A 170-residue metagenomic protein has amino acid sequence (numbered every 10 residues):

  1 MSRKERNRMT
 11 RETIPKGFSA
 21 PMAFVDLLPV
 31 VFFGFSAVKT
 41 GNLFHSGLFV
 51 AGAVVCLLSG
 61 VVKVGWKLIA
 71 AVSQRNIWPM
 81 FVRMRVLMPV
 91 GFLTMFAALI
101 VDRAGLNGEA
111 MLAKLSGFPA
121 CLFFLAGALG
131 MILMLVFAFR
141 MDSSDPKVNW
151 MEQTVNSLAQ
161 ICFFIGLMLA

Functional and structural regions predicted by a protein language model:
M1-E5: Low-complexity, intrinsically disordered extramembrane tails and loops of integral membrane proteins
R6-V55, V64-A170: Polytopic alpha-helical membrane-helix bundles and their juxtamembrane interface segments in multi-pass membrane
